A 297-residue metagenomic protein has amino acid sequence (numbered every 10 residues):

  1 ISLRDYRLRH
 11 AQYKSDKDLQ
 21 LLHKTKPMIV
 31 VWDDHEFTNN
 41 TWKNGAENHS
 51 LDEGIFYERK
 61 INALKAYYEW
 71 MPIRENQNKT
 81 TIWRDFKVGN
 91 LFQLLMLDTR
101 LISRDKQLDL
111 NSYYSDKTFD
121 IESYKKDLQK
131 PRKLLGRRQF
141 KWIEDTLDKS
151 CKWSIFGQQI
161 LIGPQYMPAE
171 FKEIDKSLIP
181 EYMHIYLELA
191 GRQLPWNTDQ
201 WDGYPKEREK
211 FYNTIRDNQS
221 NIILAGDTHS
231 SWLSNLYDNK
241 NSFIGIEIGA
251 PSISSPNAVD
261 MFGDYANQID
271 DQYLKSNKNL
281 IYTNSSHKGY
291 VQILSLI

Functional and structural regions predicted by a protein language model:
I1-I297: Metal-dependent phosphoester/phosphodiester hydrolase catalytic core
